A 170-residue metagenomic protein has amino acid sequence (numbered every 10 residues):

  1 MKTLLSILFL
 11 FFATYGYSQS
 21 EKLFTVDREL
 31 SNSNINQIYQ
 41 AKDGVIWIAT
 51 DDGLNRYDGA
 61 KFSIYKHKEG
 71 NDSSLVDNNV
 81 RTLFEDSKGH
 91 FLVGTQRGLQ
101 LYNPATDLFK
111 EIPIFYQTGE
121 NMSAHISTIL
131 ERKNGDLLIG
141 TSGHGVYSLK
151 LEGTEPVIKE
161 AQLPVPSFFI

Functional and structural regions predicted by a protein language model:
M1-I170: Carboxylate-rich, polar loop motifs that coordinate divalent cations or form catalytic acidic clusters
